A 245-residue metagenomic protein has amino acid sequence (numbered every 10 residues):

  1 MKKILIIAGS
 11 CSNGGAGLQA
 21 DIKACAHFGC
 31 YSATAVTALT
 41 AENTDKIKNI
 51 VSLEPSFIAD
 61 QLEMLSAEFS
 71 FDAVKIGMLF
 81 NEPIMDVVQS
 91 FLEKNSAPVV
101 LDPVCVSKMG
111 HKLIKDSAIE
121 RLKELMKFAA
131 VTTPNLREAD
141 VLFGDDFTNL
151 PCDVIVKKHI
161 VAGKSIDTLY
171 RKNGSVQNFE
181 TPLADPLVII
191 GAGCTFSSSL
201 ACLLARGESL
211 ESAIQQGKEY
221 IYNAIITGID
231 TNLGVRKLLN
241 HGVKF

Functional and structural regions predicted by a protein language model:
K2-I6, A20-C105, G242-F245: Conserved N-terminal subdomain of the carbohydrate kinase-like
I4-A20, S198: N-terminal beta1-alpha1 ligand-phosphate binding loop
I7-N13, V176-G191: Short pre-catalytic strand/loop immediately N-terminal to key active-site residues, enriched for Gly-Thr
Q19, A24, P186-L210: Short, small-residue alpha-helix embedded
G29-A33, S175-Q177, L203-G217: Phosphate-handling active-site elements
S52, E68, S212-F245: Charged C-terminal helix
I76, F80-F147, V156-I166: Conserved beta-alpha-beta core of the PfkB/ribokinase-like small-molecule kinase fold
V131, E138, F147-P186, I226 (+1 more regions): Conserved phosphate-donor
